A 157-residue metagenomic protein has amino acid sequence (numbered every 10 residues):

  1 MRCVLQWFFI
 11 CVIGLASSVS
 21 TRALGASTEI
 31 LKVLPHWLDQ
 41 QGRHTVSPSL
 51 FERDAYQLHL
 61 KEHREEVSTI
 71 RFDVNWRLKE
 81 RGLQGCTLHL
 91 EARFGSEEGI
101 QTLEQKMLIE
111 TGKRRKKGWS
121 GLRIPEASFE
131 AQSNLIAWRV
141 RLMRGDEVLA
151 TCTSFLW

Functional and structural regions predicted by a protein language model:
Q6-S18: Bacterial N-terminal signal peptides
L24-V46: A eukaryote-biased signal for short, well-structured alpha-helical docking elements
V46-G85, K117-I124: Contiguous beta-strand segments within globular domains
G85-T102, V140-L142: Extended low-complexity, serine/threonine- and proline-enriched intrinsically disordered segments
Q101-K113, F155-L156: Solvent-exposed serine/threonine-rich low-complexity stretches and specific carbohydrate-binding patches
E110-S133: Short, solvent-exposed, Trp/other aromatic-anchored flexible loops in extracytoplasmic proteins
N134-V148: Internal, hydrophobic beta-strand segments that form the core of beta-sheet-rich folds
V148-W157: Short beta-strand elements
